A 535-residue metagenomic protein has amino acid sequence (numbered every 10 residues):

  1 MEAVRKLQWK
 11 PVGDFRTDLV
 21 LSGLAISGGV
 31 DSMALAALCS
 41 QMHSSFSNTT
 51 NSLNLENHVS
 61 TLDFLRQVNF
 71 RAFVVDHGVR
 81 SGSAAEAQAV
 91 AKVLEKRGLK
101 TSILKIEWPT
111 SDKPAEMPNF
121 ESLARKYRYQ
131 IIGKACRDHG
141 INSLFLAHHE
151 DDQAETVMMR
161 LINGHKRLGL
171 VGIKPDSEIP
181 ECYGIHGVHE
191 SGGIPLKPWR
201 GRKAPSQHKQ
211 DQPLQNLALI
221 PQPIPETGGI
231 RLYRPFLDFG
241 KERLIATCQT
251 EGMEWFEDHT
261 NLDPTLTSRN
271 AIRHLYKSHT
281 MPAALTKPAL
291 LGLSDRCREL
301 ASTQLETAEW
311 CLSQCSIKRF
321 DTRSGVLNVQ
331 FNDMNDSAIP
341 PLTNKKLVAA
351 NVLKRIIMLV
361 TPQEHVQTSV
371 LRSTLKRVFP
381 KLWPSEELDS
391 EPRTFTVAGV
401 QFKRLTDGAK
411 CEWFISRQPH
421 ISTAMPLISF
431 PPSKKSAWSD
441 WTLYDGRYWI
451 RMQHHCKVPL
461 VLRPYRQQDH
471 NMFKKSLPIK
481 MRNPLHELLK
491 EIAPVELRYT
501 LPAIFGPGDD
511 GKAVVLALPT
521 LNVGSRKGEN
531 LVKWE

Functional and structural regions predicted by a protein language model:
M1-L275: Core alpha/beta nucleotide-donor-binding catalytic domains of modification enzymes
D18, S27, E226, S294-E535: AMP-forming adenylation/ATP pyrophosphatase catalytic core
T50, W255-D258, A283-K287, Q363-L371 (+1 more regions): Short, flexible/disordered secondary-structure transition segments
Q153, A289, V348-V352: Residue-level detector of well-ordered alpha-helical segments, enriched for hydrophobic/aromatic packing positions
T280: Long, contiguous binding/interaction regions
T286-D295: Substrate-binding/catalytic subdomain of NAD(P)-dependent oxidoreductase enzymes
